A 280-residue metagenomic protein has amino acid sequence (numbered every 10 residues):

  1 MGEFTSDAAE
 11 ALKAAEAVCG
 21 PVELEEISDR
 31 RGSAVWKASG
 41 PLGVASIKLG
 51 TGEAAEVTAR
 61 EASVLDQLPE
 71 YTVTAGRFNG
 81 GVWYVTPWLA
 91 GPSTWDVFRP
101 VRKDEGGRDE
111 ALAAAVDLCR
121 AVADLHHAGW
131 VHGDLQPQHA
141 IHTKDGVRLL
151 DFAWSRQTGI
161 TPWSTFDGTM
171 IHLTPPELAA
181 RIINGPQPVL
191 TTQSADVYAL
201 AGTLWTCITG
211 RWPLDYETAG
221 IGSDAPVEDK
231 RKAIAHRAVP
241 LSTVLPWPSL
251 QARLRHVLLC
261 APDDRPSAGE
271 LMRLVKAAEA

Functional and structural regions predicted by a protein language model:
R31-A59: ATP-binding glycine-rich loop module of kinase domains
V73-W83: Short beta-strand micro-motifs within the conserved protein kinase catalytic domain, predominantly in the N-lobe
G81-S93: Conserved short submotifs of the Hanks-type protein kinase catalytic core that shape the nucleotide-binding pocket
H126-H142: Catalytic-loop of the protein kinase fold
D151-R156: Activation of the activation-loop gatekeeper triad in protein kinase-fold domains
L259-E270: A conserved short helix/loop substructure at the end of the activation segment of eukaryotic-like protein kinase domains
